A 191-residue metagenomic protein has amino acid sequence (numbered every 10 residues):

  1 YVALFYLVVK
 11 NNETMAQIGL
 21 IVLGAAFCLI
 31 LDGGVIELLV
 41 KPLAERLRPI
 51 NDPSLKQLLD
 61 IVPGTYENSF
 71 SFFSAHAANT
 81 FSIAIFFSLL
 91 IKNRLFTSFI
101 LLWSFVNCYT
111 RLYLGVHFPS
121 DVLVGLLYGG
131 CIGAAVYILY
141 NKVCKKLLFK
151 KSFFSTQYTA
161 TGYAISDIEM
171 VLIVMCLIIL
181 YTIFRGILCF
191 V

Functional and structural regions predicted by a protein language model:
Y1, V35-I36, I83, I132: Hydrophobic/aromatic residues in alpha-helical transmembrane segments
Y1-N11, T80-S88: Hydrophobic, aromatic-rich transmembrane alpha-helices and their immediate juxtamembrane boundary segments
F5-I36, T97: Interfacial segments of alpha-helical transmembrane regions
Y6, A26, I30, Q57 (+2 more regions): Transmembrane helix-bundle signature of multi-pass membrane transporters/permeases
V8-V9, A44, L112-Y113: Hydrophobic residues in alpha-helical segments
L29-I50: Transmembrane alpha-helix/helix-exit interface in multi-pass inner-membrane proteins
N51-D52, L58-D60: Glycine/small-residue-rich loop that forms an oxyanion/phosphate-binding "nest" at active or ligand-binding sites
D60-F190: Membrane-embedded catalytic cores of phosphoryl/pyrophosphoryl-handling enzymes
